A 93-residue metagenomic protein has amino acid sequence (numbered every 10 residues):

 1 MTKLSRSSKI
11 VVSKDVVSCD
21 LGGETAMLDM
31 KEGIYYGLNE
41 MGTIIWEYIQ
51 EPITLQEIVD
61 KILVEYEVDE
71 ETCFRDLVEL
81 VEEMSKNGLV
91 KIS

Functional and structural regions predicted by a protein language model:
M1-T43, E47, S93: Acidic, low-complexity/disordered tracts enriched in E/D and polar residues
I34-S93: Long, charge-rich, low-complexity alpha-helical segments
